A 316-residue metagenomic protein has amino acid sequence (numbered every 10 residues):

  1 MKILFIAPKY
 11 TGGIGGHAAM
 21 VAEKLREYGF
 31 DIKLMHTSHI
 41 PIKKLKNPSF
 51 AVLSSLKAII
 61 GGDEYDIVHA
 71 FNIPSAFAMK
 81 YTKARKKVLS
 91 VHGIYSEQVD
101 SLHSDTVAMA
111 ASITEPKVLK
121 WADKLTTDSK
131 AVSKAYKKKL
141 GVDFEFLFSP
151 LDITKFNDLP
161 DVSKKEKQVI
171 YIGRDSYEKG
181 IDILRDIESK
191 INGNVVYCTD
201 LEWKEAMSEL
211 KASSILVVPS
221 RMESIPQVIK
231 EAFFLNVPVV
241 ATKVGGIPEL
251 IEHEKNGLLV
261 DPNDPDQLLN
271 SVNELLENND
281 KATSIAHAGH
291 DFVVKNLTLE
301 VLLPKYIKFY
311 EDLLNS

Functional and structural regions predicted by a protein language model:
L56, T106-L125: Membrane-proximal helix-turn-helix segments that form the acceptor-binding/catalytic region of lipid-linked
I67-H69, T82-D100, T126: Active-site proximal beta-strand in glycosyltransferases
A131, P150: Carbohydrate-associated surface elements
V162-K179, R185-S189: Conserved donor-binding/catalytic core segment of Leloir-type glycosyltransferases
R221: Aromatic "clamp/platform" in nucleotide-sugar-dependent glycosyltransferases that forms part of the donor/acceptor
P238-A241: Short hydrophobic beta-strand element within catalytic cores of glycosyltransferases and related nucleotide-activated
H253-E254, L258-P265, E274-N279: Conserved acidic donor-binding segment of nucleotide-sugar-dependent glycosyltransferases
Q267, E274, K281-N296, L302-K308: A short, well-ordered alpha-helix in the C-terminal region of glycosyltransferases
